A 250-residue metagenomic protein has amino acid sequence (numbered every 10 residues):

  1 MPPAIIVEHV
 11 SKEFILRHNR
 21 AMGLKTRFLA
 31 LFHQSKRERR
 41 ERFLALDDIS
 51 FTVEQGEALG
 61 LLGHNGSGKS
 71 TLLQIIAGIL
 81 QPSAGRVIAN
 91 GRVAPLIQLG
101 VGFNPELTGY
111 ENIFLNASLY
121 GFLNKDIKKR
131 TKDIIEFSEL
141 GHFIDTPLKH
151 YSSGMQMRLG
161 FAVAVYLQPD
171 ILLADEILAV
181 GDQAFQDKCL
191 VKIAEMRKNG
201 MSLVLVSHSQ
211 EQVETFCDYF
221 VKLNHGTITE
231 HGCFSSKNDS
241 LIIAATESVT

Functional and structural regions predicted by a protein language model:
P2-A45, F234-T250: Pre-NBD coupling/linker segments of ABC/ABC-like ATPases
T26-H33, F114, D126-F143: Conserved ABC ATPase "signature" region
L62-H64: The feature captures the beta-strand-to-loop junction immediately N-terminal to the Walker
S207-H208: H-loop/switch region of ABC-family ATPase nucleotide-binding domains
T215-K222: Conserved catalytic segment of ABC-fold P-loop ATPases
H225-G226: Conserved ABC ATPase "signature" C-loop
